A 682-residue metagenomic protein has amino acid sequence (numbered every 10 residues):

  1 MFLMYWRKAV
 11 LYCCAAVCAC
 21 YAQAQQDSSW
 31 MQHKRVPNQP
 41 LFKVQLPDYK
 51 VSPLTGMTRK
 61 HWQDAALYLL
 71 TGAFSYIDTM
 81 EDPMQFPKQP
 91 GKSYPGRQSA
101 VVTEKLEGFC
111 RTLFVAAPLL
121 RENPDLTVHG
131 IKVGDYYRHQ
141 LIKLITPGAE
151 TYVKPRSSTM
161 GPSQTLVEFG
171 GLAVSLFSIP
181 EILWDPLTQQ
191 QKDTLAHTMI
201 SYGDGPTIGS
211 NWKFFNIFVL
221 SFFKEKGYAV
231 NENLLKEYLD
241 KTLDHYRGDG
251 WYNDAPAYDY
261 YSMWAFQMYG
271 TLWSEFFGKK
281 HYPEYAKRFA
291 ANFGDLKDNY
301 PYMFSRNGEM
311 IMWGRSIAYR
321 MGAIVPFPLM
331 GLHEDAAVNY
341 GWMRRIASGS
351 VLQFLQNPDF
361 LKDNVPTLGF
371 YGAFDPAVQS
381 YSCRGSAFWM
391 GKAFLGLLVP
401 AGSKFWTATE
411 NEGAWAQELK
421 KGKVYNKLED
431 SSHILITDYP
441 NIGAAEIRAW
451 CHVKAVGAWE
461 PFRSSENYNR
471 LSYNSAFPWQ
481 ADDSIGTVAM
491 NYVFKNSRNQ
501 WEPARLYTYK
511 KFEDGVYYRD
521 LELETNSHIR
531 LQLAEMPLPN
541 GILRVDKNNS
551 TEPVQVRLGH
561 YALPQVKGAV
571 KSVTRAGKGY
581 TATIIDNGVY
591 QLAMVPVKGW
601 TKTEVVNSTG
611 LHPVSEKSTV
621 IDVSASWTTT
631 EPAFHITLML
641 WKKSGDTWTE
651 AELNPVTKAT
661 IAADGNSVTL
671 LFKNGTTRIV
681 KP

Functional and structural regions predicted by a protein language model:
M1-S29: Bacterial Sec-dependent N-terminal signal peptides
Q26-E107, D135-H139: Low-complexity, Ser/Thr/Pro/Gly-enriched N-terminal "stalk/linker" regions
P87-R97, Y371-F374, A414-L419, N526-S527: Short linear interaction motifs
K105-N123, G130-L329: Aromatic-lined, polymer-binding surfaces characteristic of secreted/periplasmic polysaccharide-degrading enzymes
L144, G148-P155, S305-M312, Y319-G457: Carbohydrate-active enzyme catalytic cores, enriched for enzymes that act on polyanionic acidic polysaccharides
S380-P400, K404-K567: Catalytic and substrate-binding regions of extracellular carbohydrate-active enzymes, especially polysaccharide lyases
S472, G486-P682: Extended repeat-based interaction scaffolds and adjacent low-complexity, acidic/S/T/P-biased segments that form broad
